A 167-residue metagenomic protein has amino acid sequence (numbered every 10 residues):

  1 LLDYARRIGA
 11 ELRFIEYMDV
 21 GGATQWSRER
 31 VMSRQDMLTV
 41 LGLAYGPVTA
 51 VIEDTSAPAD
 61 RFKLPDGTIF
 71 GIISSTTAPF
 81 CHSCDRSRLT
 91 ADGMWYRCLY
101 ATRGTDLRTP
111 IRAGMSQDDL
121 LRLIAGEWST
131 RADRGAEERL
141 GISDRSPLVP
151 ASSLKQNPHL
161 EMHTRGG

Functional and structural regions predicted by a protein language model:
L1-I69, T109: Radical SAM enzyme [4Fe-4S]-AdoMet core and its adjacent flexible, acidic and glycine-rich loops/tails across
D19-G21, T77, T102: Residue-level detector of flexible, active-site-proximal loop/helix-junction positions within diverse enzyme catalytic
Y45-Y100: C-terminal accessory regions of radical SAM enzymes
P79-G167: Radical SAM enzyme core and accessory elements
